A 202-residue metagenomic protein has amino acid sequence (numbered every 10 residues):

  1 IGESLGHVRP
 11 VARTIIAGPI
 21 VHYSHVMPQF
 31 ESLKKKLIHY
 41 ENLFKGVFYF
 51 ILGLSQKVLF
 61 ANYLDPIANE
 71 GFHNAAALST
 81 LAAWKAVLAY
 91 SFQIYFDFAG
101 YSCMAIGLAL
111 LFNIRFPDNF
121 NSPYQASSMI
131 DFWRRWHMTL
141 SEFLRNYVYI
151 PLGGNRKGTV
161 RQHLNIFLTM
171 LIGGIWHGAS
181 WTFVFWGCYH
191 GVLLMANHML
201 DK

Functional and structural regions predicted by a protein language model:
I1-K202: Membrane-embedded transmembrane alpha-helical bundles that form the catalytic cores of multi-pass lipid-modifying
